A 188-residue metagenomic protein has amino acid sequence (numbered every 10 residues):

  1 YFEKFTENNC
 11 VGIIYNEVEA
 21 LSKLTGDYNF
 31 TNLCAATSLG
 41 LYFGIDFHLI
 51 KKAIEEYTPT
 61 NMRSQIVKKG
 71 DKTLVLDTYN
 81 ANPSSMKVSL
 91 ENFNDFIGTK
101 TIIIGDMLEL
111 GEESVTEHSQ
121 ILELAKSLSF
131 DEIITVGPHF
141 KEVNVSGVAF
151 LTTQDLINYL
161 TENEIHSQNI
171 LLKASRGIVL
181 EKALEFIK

Functional and structural regions predicted by a protein language model:
K4-G12: A short, compositionally biased
N8, V18-K188: ATP-dependent carboxylate-amine ligase
